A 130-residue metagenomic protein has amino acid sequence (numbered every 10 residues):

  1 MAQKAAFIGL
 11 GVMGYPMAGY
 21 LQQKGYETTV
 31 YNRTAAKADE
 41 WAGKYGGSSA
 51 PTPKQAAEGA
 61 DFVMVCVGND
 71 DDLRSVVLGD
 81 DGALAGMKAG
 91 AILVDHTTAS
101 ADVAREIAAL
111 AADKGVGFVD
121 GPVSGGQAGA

Functional and structural regions predicted by a protein language model:
M1-V65, Q127: NAD(P)+-binding Rossmann beta1-loop-alpha1 motif at the extreme N-terminus of oxidoreductases
A5, T98-A130: Rossmann-fold dinucleotide-binding core
G19, Q23, L78, A109: Short, well-ordered alpha-helices that flank and scaffold nucleotide-derived cofactor binding pockets
T29, A50, L93-V94, F118-V119 (+1 more regions): Structural detector of well-ordered beta-strand residues that form the stable sheet scaffold of enzyme domains
R33, V67, H96-T97, G121-V123: Fold-independent oxyanion-binding glycine-rich loops and adjacent beta-strand/coil segments at enzyme active sites
W41-K44, G82, G86, E106-L110 (+1 more regions): Alpha-helical structural signal in soluble globular domains
G47-D102: Rossmann-like NAD(P)-binding element
